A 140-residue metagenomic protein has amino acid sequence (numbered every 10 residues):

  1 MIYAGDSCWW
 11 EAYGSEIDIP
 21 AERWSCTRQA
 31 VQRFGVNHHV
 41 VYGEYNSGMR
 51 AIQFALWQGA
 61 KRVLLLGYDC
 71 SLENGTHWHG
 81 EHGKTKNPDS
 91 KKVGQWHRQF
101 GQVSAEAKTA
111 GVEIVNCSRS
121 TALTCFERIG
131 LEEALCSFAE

Functional and structural regions predicted by a protein language model:
M1-E140: Metal-ion/cofactor- or nucleotide/acyl-coenzyme-handling active-site neighborhoods
